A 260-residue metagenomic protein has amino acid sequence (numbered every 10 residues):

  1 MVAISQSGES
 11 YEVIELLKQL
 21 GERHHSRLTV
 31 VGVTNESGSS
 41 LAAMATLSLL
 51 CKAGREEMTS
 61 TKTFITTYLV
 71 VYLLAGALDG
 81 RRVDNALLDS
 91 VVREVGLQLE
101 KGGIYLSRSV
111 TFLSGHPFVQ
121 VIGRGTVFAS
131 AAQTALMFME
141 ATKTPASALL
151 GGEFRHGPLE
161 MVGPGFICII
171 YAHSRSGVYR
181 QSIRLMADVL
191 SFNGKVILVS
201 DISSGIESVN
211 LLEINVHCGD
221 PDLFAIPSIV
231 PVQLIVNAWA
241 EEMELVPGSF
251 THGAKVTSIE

Functional and structural regions predicted by a protein language model:
M1-R93, R124, Y171-D222, M243: Glycine-rich phosphate-binding loops that contact phosphosugars or nucleotide phosphates
E15, I65, H156, I235-V236: Hydrophobic side chains within alpha-helical segments
L47-I169, M243-E260: Active-site phosphate/pyrophosphate-binding segments
S130-Q133, A146-A148, G157-L159, V178-S182 (+3 more regions): Extended hydrophobic-aromatic, low-complexity segments
E140, D188-S191, N237: Short basic/hydrophobic patches in alpha-helices and adjacent helix-turn junctions that form amphipathic surface motifs
F166-I169, S174, I229: Hydrophobic membrane-spanning alpha-helices of multi-pass integral membrane proteins
C218-E260: Peripheral docking tails and interdomain loops at the edges of cofactor- or intermediate-handling domains
